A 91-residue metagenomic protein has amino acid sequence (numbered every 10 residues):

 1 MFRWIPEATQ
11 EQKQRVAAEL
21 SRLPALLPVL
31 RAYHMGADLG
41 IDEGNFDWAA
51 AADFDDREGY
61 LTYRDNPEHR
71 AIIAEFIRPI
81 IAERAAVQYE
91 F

Functional and structural regions predicted by a protein language model:
M1-D47, D55-D65, Q88-F91: Short S/T/G/P-rich N-terminal loop/turn motif that feeds into the first structured element of a domain
P24, E68-I73: A common structural junction motif
D53-F54, I80: Conserved catalytic core of Hanks-type protein kinase domains
N66-H69, P79: A short linear boundary/processing microfeature
E75-F91: Charge-dense polyanion-binding interfaces
